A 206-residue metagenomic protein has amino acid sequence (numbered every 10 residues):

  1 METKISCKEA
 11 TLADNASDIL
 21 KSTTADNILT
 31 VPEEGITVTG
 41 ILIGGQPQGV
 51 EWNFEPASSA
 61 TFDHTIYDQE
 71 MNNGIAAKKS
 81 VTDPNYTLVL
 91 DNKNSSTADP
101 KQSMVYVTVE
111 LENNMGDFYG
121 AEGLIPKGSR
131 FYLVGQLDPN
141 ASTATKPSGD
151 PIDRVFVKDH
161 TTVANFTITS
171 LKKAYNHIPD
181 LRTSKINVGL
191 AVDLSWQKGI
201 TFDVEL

Functional and structural regions predicted by a protein language model:
M1-K158, F202-L206: Tryptophan-paired
F156, N165-L206: Intrinsically disordered, low-complexity repeat and linker tracts
